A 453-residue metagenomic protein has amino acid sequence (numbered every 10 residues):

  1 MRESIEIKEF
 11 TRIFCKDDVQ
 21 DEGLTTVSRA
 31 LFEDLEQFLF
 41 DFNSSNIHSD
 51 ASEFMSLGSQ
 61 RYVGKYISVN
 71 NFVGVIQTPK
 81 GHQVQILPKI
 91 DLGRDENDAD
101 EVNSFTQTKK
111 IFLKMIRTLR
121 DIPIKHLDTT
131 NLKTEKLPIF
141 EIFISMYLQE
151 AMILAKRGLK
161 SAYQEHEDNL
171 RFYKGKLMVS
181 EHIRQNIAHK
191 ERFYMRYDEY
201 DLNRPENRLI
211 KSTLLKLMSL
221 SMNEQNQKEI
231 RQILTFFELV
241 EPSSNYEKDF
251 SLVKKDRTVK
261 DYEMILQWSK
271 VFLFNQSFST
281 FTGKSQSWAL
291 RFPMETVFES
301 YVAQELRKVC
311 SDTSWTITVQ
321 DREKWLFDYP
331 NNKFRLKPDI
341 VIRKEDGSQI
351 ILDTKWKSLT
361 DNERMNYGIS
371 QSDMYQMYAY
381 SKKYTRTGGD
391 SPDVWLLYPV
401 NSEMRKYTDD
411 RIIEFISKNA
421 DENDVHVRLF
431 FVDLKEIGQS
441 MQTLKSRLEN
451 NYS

Functional and structural regions predicted by a protein language model:
M1-N46, Q286-S453: Catalytic core segments in nucleotide and nucleic-acid processing enzymes
R2-T282, S287-W288: Residue(s) in the substrate-gating loop at a strand-loop-helix junction that position the organic substrate next
